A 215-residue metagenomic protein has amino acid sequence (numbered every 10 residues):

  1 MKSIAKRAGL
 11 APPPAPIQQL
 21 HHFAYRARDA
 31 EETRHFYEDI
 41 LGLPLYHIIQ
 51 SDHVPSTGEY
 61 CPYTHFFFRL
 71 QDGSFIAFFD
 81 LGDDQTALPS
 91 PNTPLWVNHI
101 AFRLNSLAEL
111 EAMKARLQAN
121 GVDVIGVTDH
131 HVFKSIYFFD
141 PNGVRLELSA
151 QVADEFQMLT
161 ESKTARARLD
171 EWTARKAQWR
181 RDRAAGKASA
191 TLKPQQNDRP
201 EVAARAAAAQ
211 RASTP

Functional and structural regions predicted by a protein language model:
M1-A11, Q18, D29-E31, S74 (+5 more regions): Vicinal oxygen chelate
H21-H22: Short active-site oxyanion
R26-F75: Core segments of cupin and vicinal oxygen chelate
T57-Y60, P89-S90, Y137: Short glycine-biased active-site loop of nucleotidyltransferases that positions the nucleotide triphosphate and helps
F67-R69, D80, F139: Short, well-ordered beta-strand micro-motif
